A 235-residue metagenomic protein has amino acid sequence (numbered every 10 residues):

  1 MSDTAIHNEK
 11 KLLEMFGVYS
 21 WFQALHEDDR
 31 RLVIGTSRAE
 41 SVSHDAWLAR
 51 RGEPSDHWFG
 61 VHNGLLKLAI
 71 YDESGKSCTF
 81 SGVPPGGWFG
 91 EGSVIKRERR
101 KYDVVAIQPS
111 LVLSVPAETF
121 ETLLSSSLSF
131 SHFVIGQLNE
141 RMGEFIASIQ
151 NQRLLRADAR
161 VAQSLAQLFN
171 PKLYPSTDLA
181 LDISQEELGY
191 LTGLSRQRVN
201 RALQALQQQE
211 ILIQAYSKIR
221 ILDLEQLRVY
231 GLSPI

Functional and structural regions predicted by a protein language model:
M1-H44, S93-V94: Cyclic nucleotide-binding regulatory module and flanking cytosolic helices
M1-L12, G92, R141, R160 (+2 more regions): Long cytosolic regulatory regions associated with cyclic-nucleotide signaling
W21, A46-Q108: Cyclic nucleotide-binding regulatory domains
R30, F120-E121, L227: A generic structural signal for short hydrophobic patches within well-formed alpha-helices
W58, G82, S114, D182 (+1 more regions): Short aromatic/basic micro-patch
T79-N139, G143: Cyclic-nucleotide recognition modules
I107, S125-G193, Q209: Polybasic "coupling" helices that flank or enter modular domains
L168-I235: Phosphate-/nucleic-acid-contacting segments
